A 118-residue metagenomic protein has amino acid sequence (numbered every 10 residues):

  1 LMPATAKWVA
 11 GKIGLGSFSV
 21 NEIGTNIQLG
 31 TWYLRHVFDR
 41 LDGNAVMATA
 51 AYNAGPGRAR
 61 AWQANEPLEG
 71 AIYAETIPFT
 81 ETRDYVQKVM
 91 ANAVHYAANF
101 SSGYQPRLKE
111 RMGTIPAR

Functional and structural regions predicted by a protein language model:
L1, T25, P78-D84, G113 (+1 more regions): Short capping/connector residues at structural and topological boundaries
L1-L15, T25-R35, V89: Substrate-binding/active-site groove segments that recognize and process beta-1,4-linked N-acetyl-hexosamine
W8, P56-A59, I115: Flexible loop/turn segments at secondary-structure boundaries
I13-I23, F38, D42, I72-F79: Second-shell loop/turn segments in exported
S17-N21, G70, H95-Y96, L108: Short, low-complexity, polar/charged sequence segments that are solvent-exposed and flexible
I23-N26, G55: Short, conserved alpha-helical segments within structured domains
G43, A48-S102: Catalytic and substrate-binding regions of cell-wall glycan-acting enzymes that process beta-1,4-linked
G103-R118: Non-DNA-binding regulatory cores of transcription-related proteins, predominantly C-terminal effector-binding
